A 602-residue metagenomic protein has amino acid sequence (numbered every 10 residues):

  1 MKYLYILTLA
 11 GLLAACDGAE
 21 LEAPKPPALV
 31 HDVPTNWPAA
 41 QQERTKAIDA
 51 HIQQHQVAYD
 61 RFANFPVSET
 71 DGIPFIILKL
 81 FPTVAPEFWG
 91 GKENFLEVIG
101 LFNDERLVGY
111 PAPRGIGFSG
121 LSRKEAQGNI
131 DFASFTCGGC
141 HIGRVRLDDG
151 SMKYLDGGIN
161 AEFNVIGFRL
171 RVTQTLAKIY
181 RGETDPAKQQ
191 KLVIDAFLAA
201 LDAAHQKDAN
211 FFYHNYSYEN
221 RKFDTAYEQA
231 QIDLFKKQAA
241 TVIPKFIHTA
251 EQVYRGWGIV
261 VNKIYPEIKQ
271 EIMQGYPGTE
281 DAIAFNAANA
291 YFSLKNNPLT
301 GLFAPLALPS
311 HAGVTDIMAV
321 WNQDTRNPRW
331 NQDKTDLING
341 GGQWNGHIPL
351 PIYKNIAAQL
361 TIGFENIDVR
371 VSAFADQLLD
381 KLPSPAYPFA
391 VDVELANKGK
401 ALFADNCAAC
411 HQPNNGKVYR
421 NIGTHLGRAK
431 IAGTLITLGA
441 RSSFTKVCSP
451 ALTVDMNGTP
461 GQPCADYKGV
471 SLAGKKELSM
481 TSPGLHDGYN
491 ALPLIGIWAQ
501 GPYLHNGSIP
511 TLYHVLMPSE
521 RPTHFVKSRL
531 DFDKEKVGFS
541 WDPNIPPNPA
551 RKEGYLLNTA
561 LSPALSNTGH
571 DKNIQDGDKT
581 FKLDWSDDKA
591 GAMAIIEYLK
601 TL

Functional and structural regions predicted by a protein language model:
M1-T8: Sec-dependent signal peptide recognition, specifically the positively charged N-region followed immediately by
L13-A15: C-terminal motif of bacterial Sec signal peptides marking the signal peptidase cleavage site
G18: Short, conserved catalytic or interaction motifs in soluble domains
L21-L602: Periplasmic c-type cytochrome electron-transfer domains
